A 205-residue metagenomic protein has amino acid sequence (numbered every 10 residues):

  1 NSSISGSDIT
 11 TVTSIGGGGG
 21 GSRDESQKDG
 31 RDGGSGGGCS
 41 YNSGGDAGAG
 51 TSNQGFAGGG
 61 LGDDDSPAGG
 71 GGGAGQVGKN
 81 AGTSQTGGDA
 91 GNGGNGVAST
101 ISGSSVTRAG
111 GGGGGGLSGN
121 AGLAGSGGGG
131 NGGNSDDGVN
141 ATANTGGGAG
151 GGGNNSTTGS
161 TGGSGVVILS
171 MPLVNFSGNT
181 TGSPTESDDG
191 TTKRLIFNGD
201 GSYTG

Functional and structural regions predicted by a protein language model:
N1-G205: Low-complexity, glycine/proline-biased repetitive segments and flexible coils/loops
